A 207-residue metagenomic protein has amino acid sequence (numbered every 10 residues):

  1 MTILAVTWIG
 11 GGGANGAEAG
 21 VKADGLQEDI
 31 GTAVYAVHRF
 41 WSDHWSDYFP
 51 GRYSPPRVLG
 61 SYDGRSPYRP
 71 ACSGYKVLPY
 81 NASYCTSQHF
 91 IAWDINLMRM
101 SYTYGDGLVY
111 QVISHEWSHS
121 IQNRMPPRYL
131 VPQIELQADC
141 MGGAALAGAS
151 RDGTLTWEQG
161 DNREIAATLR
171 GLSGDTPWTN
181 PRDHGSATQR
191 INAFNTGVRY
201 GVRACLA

Functional and structural regions predicted by a protein language model:
M1-A71, R203-A207: A metal-dependent hydrolase signature that marks the N-terminal structural subdomain at the beginning of catalytic folds
Q27, G31-H38, S42, D94 (+8 more regions): Extracytoplasmic/secreted envelope proteins and their assembly/folding machinery, especially bacterial periplasmic
S61-A92: Catalytic zinc-binding patch centered on the HExxH motif and its immediate surroundings that defines zinc-dependent
S61-G64, D94-L97, I113-W117, Q122-P126: Active-site-proximal beta-strand/loop segments in catalytic clefts of secreted hydrolases
T86-I95, M100, C140: Polar-ligand-bearing catalytic/cofactor-coordination segments of membrane-embedded or membrane-tethered inner-membrane
I95-Q111, P126-P132: Short pre-active-site segment immediately N-terminal to the catalytic Zn-binding motif
W117-Q133, A144-R151: Catalytic Zn2+-binding segment of zinc metalloproteases
S150-A207: Long, well-structured alpha-helical subdomains associated with metal-dependent extracellular/ecto-lumenal hydrolases
